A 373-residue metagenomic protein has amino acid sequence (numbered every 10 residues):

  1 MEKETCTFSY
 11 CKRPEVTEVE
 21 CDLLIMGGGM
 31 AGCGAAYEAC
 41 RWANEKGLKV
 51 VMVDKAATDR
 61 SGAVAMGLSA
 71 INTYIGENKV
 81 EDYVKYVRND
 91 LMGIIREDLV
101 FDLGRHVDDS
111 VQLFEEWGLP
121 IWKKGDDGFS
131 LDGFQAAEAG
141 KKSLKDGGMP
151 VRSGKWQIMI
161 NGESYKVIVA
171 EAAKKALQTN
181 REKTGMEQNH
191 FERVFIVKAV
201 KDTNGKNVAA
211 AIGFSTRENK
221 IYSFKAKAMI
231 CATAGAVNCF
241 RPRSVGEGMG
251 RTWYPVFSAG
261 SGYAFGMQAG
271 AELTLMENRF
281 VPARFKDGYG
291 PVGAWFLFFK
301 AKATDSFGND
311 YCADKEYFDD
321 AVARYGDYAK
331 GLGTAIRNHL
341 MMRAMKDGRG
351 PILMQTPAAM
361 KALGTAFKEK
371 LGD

Functional and structural regions predicted by a protein language model:
M1-L23, E45-G47: Extreme N-terminal leader/targeting segments of oxidoreductases
L23-M52: N-terminal Rossmann-like FAD-binding beta1-loop-alpha1 element of flavoenzymes
L24-M26, S223-A234, G266: Short hydrophobic core segments
A56-K85, M249, A283, P291-W295 (+1 more regions): Conserved N-terminal glycine-rich FAD pyrophosphate-binding loop of Rossmann-like flavoproteins
T58, G76-I121, Q268-L275: Conserved FAD-binding subdomain of flavin-dependent enzymes
R60, E115-K225, A236-R243, V281-F298 (+4 more regions): Conserved redox-cofactor binding core of oxidoreductases
C231-G290: Glycine-rich loop(s) and the adjacent beta-strand/alpha-helix scaffold that form part
F265, A271-D373: An anion/pyrophosphate-binding glycine-rich loop and adjacent beta-alpha core in soluble alpha-beta enzymes
